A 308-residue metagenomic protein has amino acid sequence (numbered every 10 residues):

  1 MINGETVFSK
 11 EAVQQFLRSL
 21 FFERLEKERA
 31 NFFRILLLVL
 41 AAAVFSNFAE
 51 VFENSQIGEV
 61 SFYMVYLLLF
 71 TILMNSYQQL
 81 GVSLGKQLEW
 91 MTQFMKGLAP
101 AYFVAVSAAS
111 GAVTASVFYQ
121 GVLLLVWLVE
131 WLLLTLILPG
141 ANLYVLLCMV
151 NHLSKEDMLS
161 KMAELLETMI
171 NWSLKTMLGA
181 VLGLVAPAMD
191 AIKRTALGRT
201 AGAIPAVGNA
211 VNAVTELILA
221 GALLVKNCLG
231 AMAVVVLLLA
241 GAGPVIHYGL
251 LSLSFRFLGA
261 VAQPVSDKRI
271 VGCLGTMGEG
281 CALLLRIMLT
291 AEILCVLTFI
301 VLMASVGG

Functional and structural regions predicted by a protein language model:
M1-S19, N209-A210: Low-complexity, acidic polar-rich segments
R18-G198, E216-G308: Hydrophobic alpha-helical segments involved in membrane association or supramolecular assembly
N209-L217: Small-residue-rich hydrophobic membrane-insertion segments
